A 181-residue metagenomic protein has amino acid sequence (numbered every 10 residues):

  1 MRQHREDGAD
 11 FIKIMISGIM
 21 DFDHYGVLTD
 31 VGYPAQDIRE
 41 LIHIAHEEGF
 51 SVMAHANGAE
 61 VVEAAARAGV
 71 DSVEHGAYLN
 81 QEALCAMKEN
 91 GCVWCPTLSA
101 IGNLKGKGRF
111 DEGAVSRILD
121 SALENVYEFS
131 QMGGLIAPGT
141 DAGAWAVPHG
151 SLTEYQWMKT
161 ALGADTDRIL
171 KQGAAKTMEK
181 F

Functional and structural regions predicted by a protein language model:
M1-W94, S116-I136, R168: Histidine/acidic residue-rich metal-binding segments in metalloenzymes
I19-M20, A59-E60, G102, G143-V147: Short, small-residue-enriched loops and turns at beta-alpha junctions that line or gate enzyme active sites
H24-Y25, A65, G106-G108, P148-G150: Short, well-ordered secondary-structure micro-motifs
E47, F110, L119-F181: His/Asp/Glu-enriched, well-ordered alpha-helical/loop segment that forms or immediately abuts the divalent-metal
A56, L98, T140-A142: Active-site metal-binding loops of divalent metal-dependent hydrolases
G76-Q81, L98-G102, G163: Short, acidic/turn-prone active-site loops that include or flank metal/cofactor- and phosphate-binding residues
C95-S116: Active-site loop ensemble at the mouth of alpha/beta enzyme cores that anchors a bound cofactor
